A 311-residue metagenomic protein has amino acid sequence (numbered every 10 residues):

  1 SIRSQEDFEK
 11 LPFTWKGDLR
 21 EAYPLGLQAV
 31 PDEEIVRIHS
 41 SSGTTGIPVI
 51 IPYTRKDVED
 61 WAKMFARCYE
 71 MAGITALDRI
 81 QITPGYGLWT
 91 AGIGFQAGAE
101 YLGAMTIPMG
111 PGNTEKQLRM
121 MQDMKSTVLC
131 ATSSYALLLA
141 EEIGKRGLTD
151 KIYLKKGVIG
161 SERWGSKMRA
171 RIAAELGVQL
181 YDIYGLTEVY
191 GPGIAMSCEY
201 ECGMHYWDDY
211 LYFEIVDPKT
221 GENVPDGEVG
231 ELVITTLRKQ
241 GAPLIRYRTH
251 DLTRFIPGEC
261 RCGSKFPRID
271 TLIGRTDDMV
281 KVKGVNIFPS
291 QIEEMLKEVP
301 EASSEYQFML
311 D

Functional and structural regions predicted by a protein language model:
S1-S40, G46-K63, R67-M71, L77 (+1 more regions): Nucleotide 5′-phosphate-binding alpha/beta core
I35, V58, G85-G87, S134-Y135: Short glycine-enriched loops at secondary-structure junctions
I38, F65, Q96, R169 (+1 more regions): Generic structural marker for isolated residues within well-ordered, non-membrane alpha-helices of soluble domains
G46-D60, Q96-T106, D123-C130: Acidic/glycine-enriched edge-of-secondary-structure segments
I50-T54, I74, A91-G94, A140: Short, conserved acidic/polar surface loops in the N-terminal third of protein domains
R67-E70, A97, E141-K145: Short, well-ordered alpha-helices that flank and scaffold nucleotide-derived cofactor binding pockets
E70-T106: Conserved AMP-binding loop of ANL adenylate-forming enzymes
L102-D311: Active-site glycine/GP-rich loop and adjacent strand/helix microenvironment that borders small-molecule binding pockets
